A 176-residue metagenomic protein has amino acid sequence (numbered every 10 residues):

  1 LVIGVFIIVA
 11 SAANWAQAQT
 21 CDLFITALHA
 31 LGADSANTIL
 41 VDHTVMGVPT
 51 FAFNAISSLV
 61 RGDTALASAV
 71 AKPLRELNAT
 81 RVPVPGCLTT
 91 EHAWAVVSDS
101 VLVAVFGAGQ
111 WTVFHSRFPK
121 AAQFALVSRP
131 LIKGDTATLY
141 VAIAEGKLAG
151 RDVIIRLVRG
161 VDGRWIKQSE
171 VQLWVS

Functional and structural regions predicted by a protein language model:
V2-A12: Bacterial N-terminal signal peptides
Q17-R151, V171-S176: Flexible low-complexity loop/turn motifs enriched in small/helix-breaking residues
I155-V175: Short beta-strand edge/turn micro-motifs at domain boundaries
